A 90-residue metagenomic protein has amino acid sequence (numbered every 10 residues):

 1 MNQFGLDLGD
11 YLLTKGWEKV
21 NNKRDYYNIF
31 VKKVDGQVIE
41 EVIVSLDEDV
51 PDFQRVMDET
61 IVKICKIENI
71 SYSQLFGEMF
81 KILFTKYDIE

Functional and structural regions predicted by a protein language model:
M1-N28: N-terminal alpha-helical "arm" segments
D10-K15, V50-E90: Protein-protein interaction interfaces in oligomeric scaffolds, predominantly long amphipathic alpha-helices
E18-I64: N-terminal interaction modules that seed assembly of large macromolecular complexes
